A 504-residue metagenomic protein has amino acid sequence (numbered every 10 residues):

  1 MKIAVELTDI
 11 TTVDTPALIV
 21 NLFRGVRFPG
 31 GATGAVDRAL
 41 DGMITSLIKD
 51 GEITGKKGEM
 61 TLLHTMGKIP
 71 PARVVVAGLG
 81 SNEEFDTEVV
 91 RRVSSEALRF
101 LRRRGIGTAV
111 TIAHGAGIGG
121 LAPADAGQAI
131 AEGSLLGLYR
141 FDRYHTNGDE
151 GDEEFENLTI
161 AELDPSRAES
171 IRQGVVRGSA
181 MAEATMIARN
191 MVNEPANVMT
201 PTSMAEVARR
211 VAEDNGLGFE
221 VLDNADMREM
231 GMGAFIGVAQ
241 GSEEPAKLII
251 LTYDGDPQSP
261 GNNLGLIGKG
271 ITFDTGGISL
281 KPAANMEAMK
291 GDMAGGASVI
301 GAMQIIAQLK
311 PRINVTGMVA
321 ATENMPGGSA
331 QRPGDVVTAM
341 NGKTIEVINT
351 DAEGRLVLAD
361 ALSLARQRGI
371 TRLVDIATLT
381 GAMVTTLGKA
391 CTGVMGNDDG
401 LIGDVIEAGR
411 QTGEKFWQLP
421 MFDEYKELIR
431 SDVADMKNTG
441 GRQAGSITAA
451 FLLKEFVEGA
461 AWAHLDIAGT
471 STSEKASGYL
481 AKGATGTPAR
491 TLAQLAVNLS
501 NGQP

Functional and structural regions predicted by a protein language model:
M1-G270: Short amphipathic alpha-helical segment within the helicase RecA-like ATPase core that mediates nucleic-acid
E52-I53, A205-P504: A generic structural signal for tightly packed, nonpolar segments enriched in small/aliphatic residues
